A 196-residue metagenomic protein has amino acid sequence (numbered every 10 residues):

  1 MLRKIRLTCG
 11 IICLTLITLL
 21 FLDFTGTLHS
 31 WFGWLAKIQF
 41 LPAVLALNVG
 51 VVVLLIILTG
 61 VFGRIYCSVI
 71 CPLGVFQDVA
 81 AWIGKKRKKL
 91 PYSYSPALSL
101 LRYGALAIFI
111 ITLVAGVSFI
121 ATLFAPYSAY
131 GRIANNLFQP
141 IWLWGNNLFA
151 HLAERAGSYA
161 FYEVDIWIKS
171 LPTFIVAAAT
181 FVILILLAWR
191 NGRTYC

Functional and structural regions predicted by a protein language model:
M1-Y195: Non-ligating segments of multi-cofactor redox enzymes
